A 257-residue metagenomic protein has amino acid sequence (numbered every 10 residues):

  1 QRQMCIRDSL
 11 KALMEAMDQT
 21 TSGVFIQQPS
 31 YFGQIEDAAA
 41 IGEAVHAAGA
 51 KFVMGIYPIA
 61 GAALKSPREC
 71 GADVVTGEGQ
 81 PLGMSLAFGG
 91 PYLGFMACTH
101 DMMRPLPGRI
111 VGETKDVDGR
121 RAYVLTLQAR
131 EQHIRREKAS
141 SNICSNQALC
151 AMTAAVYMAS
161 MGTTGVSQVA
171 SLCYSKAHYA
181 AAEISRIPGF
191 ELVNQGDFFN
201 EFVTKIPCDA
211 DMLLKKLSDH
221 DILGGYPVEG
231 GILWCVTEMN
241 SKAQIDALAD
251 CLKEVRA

Functional and structural regions predicted by a protein language model:
Q1-I6: Short, small-residue-biased leader/transition segments that mark boundaries at the very start of proteins
R7-I59, P81: Active-site phosphate-binding strand-loop segment of PLP-dependent enzymes
R68-M84: Conserved active-site segment immediately N-terminal to the catalytic lysine that forms the internal aldimine
L82-P188, L192-Q195: Active-site C-terminal subdomain of aminotransferase-like
I187-S218: Conserved PLP-binding catalytic core of the aspartate aminotransferase-like
Q195-D197, D219-L233: Conserved PLP cofactor-binding pocket of PLP-dependent enzymes
C208-M212, K216, V228-A257: PLP-dependent enzyme catalytic core of the Aspartate aminotransferase-like
